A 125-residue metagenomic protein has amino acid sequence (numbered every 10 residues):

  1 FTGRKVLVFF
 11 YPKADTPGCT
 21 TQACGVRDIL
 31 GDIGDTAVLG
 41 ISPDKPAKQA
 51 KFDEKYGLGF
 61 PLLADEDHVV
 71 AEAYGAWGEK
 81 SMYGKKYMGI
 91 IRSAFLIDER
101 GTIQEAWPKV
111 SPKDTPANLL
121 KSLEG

Functional and structural regions predicted by a protein language model:
F1-G125: Chalcogenol-based redox active-site neighborhoods
